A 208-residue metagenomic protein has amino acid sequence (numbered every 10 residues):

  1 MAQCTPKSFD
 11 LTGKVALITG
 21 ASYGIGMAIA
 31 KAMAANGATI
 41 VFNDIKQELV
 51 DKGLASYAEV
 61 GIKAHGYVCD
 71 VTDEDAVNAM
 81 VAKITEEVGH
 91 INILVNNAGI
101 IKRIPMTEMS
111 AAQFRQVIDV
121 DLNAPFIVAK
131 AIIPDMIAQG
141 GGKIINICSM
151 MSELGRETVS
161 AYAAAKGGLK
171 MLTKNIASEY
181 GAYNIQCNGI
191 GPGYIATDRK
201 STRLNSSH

Functional and structural regions predicted by a protein language model:
V15, S22-Y23: Conserved glycine-rich cofactor-binding loop
Q47-E48, V68-M80, A111: The beta1-alpha1 cofactor-binding region of Rossmann-like NAD(H)/NADP(H)-dependent oxidoreductases
I104-T107, L154-S160, A182-Y183: Active-site loop immediately N-terminal to the catalytic Tyr-X3-Lys motif of short-chain dehydrogenase/reductase
P105-M106, Q113-I118, K200: Substrate-binding pocket helix/loop in short-chain dehydrogenase/reductase
A129, A165, T173: Active-site helix of classical SDR
P134, S178-A182: Alpha-helical segment proximal to the catalytic Tyr-Lys
S149: Residue(s) in the substrate-gating loop at a strand-loop-helix junction that position the organic substrate next
